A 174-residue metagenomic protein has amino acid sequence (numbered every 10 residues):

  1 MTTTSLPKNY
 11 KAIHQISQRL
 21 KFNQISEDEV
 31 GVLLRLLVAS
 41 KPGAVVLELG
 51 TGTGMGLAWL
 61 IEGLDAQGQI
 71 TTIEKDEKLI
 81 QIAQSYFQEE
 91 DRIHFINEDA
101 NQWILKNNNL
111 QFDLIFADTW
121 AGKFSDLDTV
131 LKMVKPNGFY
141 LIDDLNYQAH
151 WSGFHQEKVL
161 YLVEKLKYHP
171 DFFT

Functional and structural regions predicted by a protein language model:
M1-L114, A121-L141, L145-T174: A short alpha-helical cap/connector motif
